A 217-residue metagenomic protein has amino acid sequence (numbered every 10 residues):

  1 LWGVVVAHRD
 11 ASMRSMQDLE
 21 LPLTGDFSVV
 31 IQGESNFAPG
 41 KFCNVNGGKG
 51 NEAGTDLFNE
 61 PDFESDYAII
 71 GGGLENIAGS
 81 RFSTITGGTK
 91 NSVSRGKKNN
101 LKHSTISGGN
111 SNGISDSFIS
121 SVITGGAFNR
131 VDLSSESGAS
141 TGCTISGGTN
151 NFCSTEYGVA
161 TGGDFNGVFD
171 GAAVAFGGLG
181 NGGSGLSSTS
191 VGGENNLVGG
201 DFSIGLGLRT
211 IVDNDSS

Functional and structural regions predicted by a protein language model:
L1-S217: Periodic small-residue-enriched repeat registers in elongated scaffold domains
